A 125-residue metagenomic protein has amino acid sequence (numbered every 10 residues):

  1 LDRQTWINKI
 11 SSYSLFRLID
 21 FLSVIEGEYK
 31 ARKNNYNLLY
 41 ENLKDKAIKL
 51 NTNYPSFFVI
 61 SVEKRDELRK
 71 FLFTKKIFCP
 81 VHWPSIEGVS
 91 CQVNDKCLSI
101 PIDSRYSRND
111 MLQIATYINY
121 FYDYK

Functional and structural regions predicted by a protein language model:
L1-W6: Charged, glycine/proline-rich intrinsically disordered loops and linkers
I7-Y40, K49-I60: Conserved glycine-rich beta-strand-loop-beta hairpin in the small C-terminal domain of fold type I
L38, N42, E67-I77, Y117-Y124: Generic non-transmembrane alpha-helical segments
A47-G88: Conserved PLP-binding catalytic core of the aspartate aminotransferase-like
T74, E87-K125: PLP-dependent enzyme catalytic core of the Aspartate aminotransferase-like
